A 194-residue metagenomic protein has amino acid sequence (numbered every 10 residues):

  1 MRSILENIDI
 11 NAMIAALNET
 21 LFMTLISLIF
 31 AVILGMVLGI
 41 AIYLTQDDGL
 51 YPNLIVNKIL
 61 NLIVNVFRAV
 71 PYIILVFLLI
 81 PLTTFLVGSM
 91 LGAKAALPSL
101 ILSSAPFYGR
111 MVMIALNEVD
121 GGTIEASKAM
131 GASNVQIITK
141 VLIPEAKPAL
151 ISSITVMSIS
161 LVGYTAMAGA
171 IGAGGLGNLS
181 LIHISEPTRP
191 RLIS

Functional and structural regions predicted by a protein language model:
M1-A16: Short, strongly hydrophobic alpha-helical membrane anchors
I14-N117, S152-L161: Membrane-water interface segments at the C-terminal ends of transmembrane alpha-helices in multi-pass inner-membrane
T20, T165, T188: Ser/Thr-centric signal marking residues that sit in or immediately flank functional binding/regulatory motifs
L116-A146, P187: Short helix-to-coil transition segments within interhelical loops that connect adjacent transmembrane helices
N134-M167: Transmembrane alpha-helices
I171-H183: Short hydrophobic, aromatic-rich alpha-helical segments embedded in or entering the lipid bilayer of multi-pass
S180-I193: Residue-level detector of conserved catalytic or cofactor/ligand-binding positions in enzyme active sites
